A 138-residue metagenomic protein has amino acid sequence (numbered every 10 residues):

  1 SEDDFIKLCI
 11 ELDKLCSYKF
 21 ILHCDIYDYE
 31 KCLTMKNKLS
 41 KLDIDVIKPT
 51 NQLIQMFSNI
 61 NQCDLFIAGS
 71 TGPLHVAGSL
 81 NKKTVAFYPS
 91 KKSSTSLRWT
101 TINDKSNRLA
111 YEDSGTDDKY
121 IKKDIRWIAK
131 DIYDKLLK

Functional and structural regions predicted by a protein language model:
E2-P89: Donor-binding and catalytic core of enzymes assembling or modifying cell-surface/extracellular glycoconjugates
H75-L137: Nucleotide-sugar donor-binding patch of glycosyltransferase catalytic domains
